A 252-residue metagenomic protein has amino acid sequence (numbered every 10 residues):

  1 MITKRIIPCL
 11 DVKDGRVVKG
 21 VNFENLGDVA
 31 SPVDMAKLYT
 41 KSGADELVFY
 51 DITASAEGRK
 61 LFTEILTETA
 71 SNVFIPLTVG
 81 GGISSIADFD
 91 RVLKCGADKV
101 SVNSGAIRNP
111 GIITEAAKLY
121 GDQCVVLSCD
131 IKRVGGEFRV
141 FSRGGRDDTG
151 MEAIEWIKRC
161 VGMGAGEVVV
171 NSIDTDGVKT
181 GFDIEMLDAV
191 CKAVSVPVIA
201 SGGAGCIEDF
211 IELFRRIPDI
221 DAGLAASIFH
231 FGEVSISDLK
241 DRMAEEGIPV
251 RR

Functional and structural regions predicted by a protein language model:
R5-C9, E46, F74-T78, K99-S101 (+5 more regions): Structural preference for beta-strand elements that scaffold enzyme active sites
D11, Y39, L47, V79 (+6 more regions): Conserved, mostly hydrophobic/aromatic
V12-D14, V18-K19, A97-V170, D174-T175: Conserved anion-binding
E46-E64, S104, V169-T180: Glycine-rich, proline-tolerant flexible connector loops at the mouths of alpha/beta enzymes
T53, L61-Y120: Glycine/small-residue-rich loop that forms an oxyanion/phosphate-binding "nest" at active or ligand-binding sites
K60-T67, G150-I154, T180-A189: Charged helix-capping and loop-helix junction motifs
V73, L77-K99, E185-A222: Catalytic cores of alpha/beta
I113-Y120, I211-R252: C-terminal helical cap(s) of enzyme catalytic domains, especially alpha/beta-barrels
